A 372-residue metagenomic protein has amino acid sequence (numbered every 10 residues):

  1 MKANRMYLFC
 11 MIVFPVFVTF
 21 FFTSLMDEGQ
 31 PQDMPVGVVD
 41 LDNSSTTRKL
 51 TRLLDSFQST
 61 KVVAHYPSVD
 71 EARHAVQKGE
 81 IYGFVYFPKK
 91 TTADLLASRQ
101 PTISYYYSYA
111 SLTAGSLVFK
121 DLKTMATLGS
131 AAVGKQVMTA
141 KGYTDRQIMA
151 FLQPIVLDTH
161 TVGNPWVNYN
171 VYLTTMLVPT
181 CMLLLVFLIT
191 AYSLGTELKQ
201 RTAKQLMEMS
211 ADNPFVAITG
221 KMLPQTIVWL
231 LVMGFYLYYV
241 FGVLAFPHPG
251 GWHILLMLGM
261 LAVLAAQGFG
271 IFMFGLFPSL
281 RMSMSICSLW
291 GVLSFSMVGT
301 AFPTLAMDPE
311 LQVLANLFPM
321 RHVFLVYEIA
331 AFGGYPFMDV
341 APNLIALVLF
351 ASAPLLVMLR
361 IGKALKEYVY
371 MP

Functional and structural regions predicted by a protein language model:
M1-Y169, A364, M371-P372: Extracytoplasmic/periplasmic domains immediately adjacent to an N-terminal transmembrane anchor in multi-pass membrane
S24, I189-Y192, L237, F241 (+1 more regions): Transmembrane alpha-helix boundary and packing residues in multipass membrane permease domains and related
N43, Y238-Y239, P247-P372: Membrane-spanning alpha-helical segments of multipass transporters and channels
T113-S130, G163-V178, E197-M209, W229-L237 (+2 more regions): Hydrophobic alpha-helical transmembrane segments
V171, S210-A211, F215-L223, H253 (+3 more regions): Alpha-helical membrane-protein architecture signal
T174-Y192: Long, hydrophobic alpha-helical segments
F187-M222: Juxtamembrane interface at the cytosolic side of transmembrane helices
D212-Y239, L344, V348, S352: Selective transmembrane-helix segments that form parts of the transport pathway or gating/packing helices in multipass
